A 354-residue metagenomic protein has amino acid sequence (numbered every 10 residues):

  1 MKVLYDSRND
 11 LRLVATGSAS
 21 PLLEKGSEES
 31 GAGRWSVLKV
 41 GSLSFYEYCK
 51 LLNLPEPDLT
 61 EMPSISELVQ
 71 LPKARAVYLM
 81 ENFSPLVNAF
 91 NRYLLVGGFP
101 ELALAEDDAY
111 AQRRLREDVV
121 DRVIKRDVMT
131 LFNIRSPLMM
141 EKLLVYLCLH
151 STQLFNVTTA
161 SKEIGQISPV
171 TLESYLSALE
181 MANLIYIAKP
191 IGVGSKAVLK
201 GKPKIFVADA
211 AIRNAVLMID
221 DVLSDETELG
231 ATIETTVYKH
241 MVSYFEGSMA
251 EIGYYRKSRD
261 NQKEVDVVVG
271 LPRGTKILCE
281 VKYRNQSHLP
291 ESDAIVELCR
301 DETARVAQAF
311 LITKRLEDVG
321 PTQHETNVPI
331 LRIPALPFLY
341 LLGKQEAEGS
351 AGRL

Functional and structural regions predicted by a protein language model:
L4-L11: Substrate-engagement module of ASCE P-loop NTPases
R12-S18: Structural recognition of the conserved hydrophobic beta-strand(s) that form the central parallel beta-sheet of P-loop
S18-L22, I312-V319: Short, polar loop motifs at secondary-structure junctions
S20, E24-M140, L144-C148: Interdomain motor-coupling "hinge/lid" segment immediately C-terminal to the ATP-binding subdomain of NTP-driven enzymes
L68-P72, K314-L354: Domain-level recognition of nuclease-like catalytic cores that cleave nucleotide substrates
A103-T275: Accessory nucleic acid-recognition modules appended to NTPase machines
I277-Q286: Active-site ExK catalytic segment of metal-dependent nucleases
N285-I295: Active-site-adjacent loop/helix micro-motif of nuclease/hydrolase catalytic cores
